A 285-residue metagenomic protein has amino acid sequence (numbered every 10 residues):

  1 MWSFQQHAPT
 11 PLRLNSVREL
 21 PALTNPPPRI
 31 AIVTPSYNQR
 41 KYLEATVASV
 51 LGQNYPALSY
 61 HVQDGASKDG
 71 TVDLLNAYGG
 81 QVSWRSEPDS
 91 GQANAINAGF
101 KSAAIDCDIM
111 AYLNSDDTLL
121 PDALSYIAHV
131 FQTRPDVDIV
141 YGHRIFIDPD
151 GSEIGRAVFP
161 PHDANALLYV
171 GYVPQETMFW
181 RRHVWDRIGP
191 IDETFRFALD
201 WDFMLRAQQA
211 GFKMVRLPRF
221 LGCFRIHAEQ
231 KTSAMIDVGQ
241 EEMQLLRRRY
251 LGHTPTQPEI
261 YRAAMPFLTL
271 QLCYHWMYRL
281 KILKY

Functional and structural regions predicted by a protein language model:
M1-S16, Y250-Y285: Membrane-proximal basic amphipathic "stem/tether" segments
W2-I236: Nucleotide-sugar donor-binding/catalytic module of glycosyltransferases that assemble extracellular/cell-envelope
G79, I127, G189, R247 (+2 more regions): Generic secondary-structure transition motif, activating predominantly at the C-termini of alpha-helices
M204, Q240-M243, P266: A general structural signal for well-ordered alpha-helical segments in protein cores
F220, F224-H227, S233-Q257: Catalytic core of nucleotide-sugar-dependent glycosyltransferases
